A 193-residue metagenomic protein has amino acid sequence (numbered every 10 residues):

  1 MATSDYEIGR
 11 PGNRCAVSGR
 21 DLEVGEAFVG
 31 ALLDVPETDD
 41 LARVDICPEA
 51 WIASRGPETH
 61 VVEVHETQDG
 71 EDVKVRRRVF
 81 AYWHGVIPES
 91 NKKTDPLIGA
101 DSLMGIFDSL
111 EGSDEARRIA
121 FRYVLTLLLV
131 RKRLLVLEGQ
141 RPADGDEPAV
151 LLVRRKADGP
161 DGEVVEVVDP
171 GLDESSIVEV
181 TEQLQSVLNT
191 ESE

Functional and structural regions predicted by a protein language model:
M1-S4: Short Cys/His-rich Zn2+-coordinating modules
I8-R14, R43: Short metal-coordination and nucleic-acid-contact micro-motifs, chiefly zinc-binding Cys/His arrays
C15-G19, C47: Short cysteine-rich clusters marking metal-coordination/redox-active sites
E23, C47, P170-D173: Ser/Thr-centered flexible coil motifs
V24-F28: Short, non-ligating residues that shape and space the ligands of small metal-coordination modules and catalytic
G30-D40: Short cysteine/histidine-rich metal-coordination sites, predominantly Zn2+-binding motifs
V44-L125: Long, charge-rich boundary regions
D95-E193: Glycine-rich, aromatic-bearing surface loops/beta-hairpins
